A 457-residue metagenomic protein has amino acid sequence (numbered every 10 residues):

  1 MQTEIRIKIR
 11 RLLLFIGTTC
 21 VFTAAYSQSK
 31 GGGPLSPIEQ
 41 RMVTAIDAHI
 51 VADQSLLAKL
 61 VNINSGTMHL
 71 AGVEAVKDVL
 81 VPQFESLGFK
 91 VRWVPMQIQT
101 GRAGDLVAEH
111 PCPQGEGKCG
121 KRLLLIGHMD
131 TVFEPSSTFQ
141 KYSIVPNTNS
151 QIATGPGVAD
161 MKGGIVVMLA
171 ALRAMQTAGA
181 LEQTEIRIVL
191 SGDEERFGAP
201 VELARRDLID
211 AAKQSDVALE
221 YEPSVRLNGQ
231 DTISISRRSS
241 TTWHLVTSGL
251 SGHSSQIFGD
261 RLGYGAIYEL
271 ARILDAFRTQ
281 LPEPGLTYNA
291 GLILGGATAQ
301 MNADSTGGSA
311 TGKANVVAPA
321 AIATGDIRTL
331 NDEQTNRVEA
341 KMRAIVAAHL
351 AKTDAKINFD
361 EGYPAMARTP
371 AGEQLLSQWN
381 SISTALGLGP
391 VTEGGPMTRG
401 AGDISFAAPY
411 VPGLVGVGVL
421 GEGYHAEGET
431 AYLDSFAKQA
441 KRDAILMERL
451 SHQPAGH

Functional and structural regions predicted by a protein language model:
Q2-L14: Bacterial N-terminal signal peptides that target proteins for export
R11-A24: Bacterial N-terminal signal peptides
Q28-R41, S65, R226, I235 (+2 more regions): Metal-dependent amide/peptide-bond hydrolase catalytic core, centered on the "pita-bread" metallohydrolase fold
K30-P156, T177-E182: Acidic/His- and Gly-rich active-site-bordering loop/insert found across diverse amide/peptide-bond hydrolases
V43, Q54-L60, K77, V81 (+8 more regions): Extracytoplasmic/secreted envelope proteins and their assembly/folding machinery, especially bacterial periplasmic
L125, N147-A199, T241-T247, Q256-Q280 (+2 more regions): Alpha-helical metal-binding/catalytic segments enriched in His/Glu/Asp
P135-N147, S236-S239, A303-G308: Short, flexible, mixed-charge acidic loops at enzyme active sites
I152, M161-S236, T298-S305: Acidic/histidine-rich catalytic neighborhood of metal-dependent amide-processing enzymes
